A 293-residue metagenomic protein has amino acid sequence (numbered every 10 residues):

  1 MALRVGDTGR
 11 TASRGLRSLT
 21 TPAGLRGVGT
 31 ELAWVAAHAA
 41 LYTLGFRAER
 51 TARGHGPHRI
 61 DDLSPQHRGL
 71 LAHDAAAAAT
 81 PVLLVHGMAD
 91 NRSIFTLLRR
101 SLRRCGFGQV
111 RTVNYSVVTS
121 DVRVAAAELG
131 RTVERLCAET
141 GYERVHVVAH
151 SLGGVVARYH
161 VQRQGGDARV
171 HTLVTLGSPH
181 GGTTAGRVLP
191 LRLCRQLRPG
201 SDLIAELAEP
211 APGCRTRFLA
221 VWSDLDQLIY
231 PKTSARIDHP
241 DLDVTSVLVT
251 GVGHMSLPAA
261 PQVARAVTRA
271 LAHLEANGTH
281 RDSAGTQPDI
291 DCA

Functional and structural regions predicted by a protein language model:
M1-V82, T96-L97, C105, T279-A293: Flexible, membrane-associating and regulatory peripheral segments of lipid-active enzymes
V82-S93, R99-T216, V221-W222, L228 (+2 more regions): Serine-dependent carboxylesterase/thioesterase catalytic core of lipase-like alpha/beta-hydrolase/SGNH enzymes
L98, Y230-I237: Short alpha-helix in the alpha/beta-hydrolase fold that links the catalytic acid
Q109, P240-L257, V267: Catalytic histidine neighborhood in serine/cysteine hydrolases with alpha/beta-hydrolase-type architecture
D121-V122, V252-P261, Q287-D289: Catalytic histidine-centered segment of alpha/beta-hydrolase-like enzymes
G200, A205, P210, A235-D241 (+1 more regions): A hydrolase-biased, glycine/serine/histidine/acidic-enriched motif that marks catalytic-domain neighborhoods in diverse
P258-A272: Post-His helix in hydrolase/transferase enzymes
